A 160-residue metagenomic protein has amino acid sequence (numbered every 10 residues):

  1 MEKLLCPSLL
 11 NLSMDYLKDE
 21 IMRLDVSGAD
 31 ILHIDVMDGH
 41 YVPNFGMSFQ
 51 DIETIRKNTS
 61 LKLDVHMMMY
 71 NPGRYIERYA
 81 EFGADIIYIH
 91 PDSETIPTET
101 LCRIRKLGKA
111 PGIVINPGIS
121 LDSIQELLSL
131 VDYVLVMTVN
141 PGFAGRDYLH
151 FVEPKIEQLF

Functional and structural regions predicted by a protein language model:
M1-Y88, S93-I96, R103-P111, L121-V131 (+1 more regions): Conserved N-terminal beta1-alpha1 strand-loop-helix module at the mouth
D38-G39, V139-F143: A short, flexible beta-alpha/helix-coil linker loop
H90-D92, M137-N140: Short beta->alpha connector loops at strand-helix junctions that form conserved, small/polar/Pro-enriched
V114-G118: Short gly/ser/thr-rich secondary-structure transition/capping motifs
